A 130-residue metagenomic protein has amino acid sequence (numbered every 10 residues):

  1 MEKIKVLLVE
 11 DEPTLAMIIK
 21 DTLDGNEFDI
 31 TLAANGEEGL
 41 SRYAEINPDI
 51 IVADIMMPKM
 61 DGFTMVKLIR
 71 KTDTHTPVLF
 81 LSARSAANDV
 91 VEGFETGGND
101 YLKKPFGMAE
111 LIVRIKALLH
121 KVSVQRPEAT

Functional and structural regions predicted by a protein language model:
I4, E12-T31: Two-component/phosphorelay signaling modules centered on CheY-like receiver
I4-K5, A117-T130: Short, Lys/Arg-enriched segments at the junction into DNA-binding effector domains of transcriptional regulators
L32-I50: Acidic, metal-coordinating helix/loop segments flanking the phosphotransfer/catalytic sites of two-component signaling
I55-M57: Receiver (REC) domain active-site loop signature in two-component systems and cognate sites in sensor histidine kinases
L102-K104: A Lys-centered signature of the CheY-like receiver
